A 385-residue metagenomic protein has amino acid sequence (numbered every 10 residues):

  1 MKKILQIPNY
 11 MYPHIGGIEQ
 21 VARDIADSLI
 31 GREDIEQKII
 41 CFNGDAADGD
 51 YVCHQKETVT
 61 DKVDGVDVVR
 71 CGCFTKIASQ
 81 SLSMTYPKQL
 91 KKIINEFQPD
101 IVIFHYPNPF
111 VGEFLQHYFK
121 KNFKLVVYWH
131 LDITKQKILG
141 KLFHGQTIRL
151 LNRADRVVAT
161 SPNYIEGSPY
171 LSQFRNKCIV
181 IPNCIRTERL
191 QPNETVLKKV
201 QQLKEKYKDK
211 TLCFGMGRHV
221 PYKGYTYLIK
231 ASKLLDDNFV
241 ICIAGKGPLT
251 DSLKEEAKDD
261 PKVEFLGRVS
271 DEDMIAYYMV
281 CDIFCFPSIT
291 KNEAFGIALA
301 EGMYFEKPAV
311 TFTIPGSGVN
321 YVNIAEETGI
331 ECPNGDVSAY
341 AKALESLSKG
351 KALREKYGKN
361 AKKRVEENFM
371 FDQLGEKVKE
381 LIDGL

Functional and structural regions predicted by a protein language model:
M1-Q55, D64, N152: N-terminal subdomain of nucleotide-sugar transferases
L5, L197, L203-K223, I229-K233: Conserved donor-binding/catalytic core segment of Leloir-type glycosyltransferases
L151, R268-V269, A276-C281, M303: Short alpha-helical donor nucleotide-sugar binding micro-motif in glycosyltransferases
N152-P192: A short, active-site helix/loop in glycosyltransferases that binds the activated sugar's phosphate group
D251-E272: Nucleotide-activated donor-binding/catalytic signature segment of Leloir-type glycosyltransferases, i.e., the conserved
M279-A294, K307: Acidic donor-binding loop of glycosyltransferase active sites
F305-T313: Short hydrophobic beta-strand element within catalytic cores of glycosyltransferases and related nucleotide-activated
I314, V319-E345, A352: Change "using UDP/GDP/dTDP sugars" to "using nucleotide sugars
